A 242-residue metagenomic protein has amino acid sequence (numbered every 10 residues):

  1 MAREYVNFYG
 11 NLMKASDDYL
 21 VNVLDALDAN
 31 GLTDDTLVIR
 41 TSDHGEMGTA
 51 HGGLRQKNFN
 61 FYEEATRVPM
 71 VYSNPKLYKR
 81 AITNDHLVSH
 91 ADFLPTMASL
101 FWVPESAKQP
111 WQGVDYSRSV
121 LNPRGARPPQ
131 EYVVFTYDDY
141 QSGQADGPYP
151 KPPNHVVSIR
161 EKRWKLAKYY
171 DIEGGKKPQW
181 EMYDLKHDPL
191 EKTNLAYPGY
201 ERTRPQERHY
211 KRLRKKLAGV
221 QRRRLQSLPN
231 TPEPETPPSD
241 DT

Functional and structural regions predicted by a protein language model:
M1, K176, L195-T242: Long, internal low-complexity/basic segments
M1-N7, S73-K79, H187-K192: Short glycine/proline-rich turn/loop motifs
M1-T36, R204, R208: A long, amphipathic alpha-helix that forms part of the scaffold/cap immediately adjacent to metal-dependent active
R3-A15, R55-V68, Y78-P95, E105-D115 (+2 more regions): A short beta-strand-to-alpha-helix junction
G10-M13, D17-D28, L94-A98, W102 (+7 more regions): Non-transmembrane alpha-helical segments in soluble domains of secreted/periplasmic/extracellular proteins
D25-Y78, H86-S89: Histidine-centered active-site microenvironments of extracellular/periplasmic hydrolases and transferases
H44-A50, A91-L94, A98-L185, S227: C-terminal cap/loop subdomain of S1 sulfatases and analogous C-terminal strand-loop tails that border
